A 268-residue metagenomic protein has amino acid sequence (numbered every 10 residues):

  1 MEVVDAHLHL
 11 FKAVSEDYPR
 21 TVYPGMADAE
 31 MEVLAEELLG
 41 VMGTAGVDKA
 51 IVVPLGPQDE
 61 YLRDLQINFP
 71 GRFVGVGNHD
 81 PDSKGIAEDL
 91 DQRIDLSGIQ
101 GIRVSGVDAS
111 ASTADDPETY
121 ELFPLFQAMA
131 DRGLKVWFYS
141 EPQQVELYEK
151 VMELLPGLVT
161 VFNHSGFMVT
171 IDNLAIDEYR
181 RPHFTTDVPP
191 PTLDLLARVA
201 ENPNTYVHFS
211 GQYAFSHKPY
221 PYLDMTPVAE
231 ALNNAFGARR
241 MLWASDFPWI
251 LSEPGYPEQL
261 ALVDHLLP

Functional and structural regions predicted by a protein language model:
M1-P124, A128-R132, P190, V199: Mid-domain alpha/beta scaffold segments of enzyme catalytic cores
L8, V107, S165, D246-F247: Active-site metal-binding loops of divalent metal-dependent hydrolases
Y18-M26, I176-R181, E258-D264: Short glycine/proline- and charge-enriched loop/turn segments that cap or connect secondary-structure elements
E37, Y61-D64, Q92, P124 (+4 more regions): Alpha-helical elements of Rossmann-like donor-binding domains used by nucleotide-donor carbohydrate transfer enzymes
I51, H208, R240-D246, I250: Conserved active-site loop/cleft motifs that coordinate metal ions or position small ligands
H79-D82, D108-A109, Y213-S216, F247-I250: Short histidine/acidic/glycine/proline-rich micro-motifs that form metal- and phosphate-coordinating active-site loops
D115-L242: Catalytic pocket-lining loop regions of alpha/beta-barrel enzymes, especially the amidohydrolase/enolase/GH5 lineages
F247-P268: His/Asp/Glu-enriched, well-ordered alpha-helical/loop segment that forms or immediately abuts the divalent-metal
